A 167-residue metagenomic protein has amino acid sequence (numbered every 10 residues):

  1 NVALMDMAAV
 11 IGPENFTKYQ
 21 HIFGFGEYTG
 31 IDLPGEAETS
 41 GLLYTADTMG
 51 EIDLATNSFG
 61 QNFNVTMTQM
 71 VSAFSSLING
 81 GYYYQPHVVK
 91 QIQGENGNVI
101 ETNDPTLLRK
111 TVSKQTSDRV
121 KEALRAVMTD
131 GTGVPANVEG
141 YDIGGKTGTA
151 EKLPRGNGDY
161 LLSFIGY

Functional and structural regions predicted by a protein language model:
N1-Y167: Beta-lactam-recognizing serine transpeptidase/beta-lactamase-like catalytic domain environment
